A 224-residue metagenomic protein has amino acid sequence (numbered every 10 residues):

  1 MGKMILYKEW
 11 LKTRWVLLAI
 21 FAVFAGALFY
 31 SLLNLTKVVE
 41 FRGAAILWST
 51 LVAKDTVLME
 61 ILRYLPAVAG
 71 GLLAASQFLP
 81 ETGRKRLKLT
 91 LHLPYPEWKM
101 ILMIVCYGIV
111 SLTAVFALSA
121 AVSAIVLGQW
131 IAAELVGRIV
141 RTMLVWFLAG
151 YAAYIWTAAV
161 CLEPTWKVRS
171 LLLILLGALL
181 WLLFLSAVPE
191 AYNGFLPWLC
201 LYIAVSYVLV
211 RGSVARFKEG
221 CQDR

Functional and structural regions predicted by a protein language model:
M1-Y64, S76, P80-E81, L162 (+1 more regions): Hydrophobic alpha-helical transmembrane segments
I20, F24-A25, G83-L93, A133-V140: Short, charge-rich amphipathic segments
L28-L32, T36-K37, G43-G70, L102-W166: Secretory targeting signals
G71-A75: Hydrophobic, membrane-embedded alpha-helices of multi-pass small-molecule transporters
Q77-Y107: Helix-loop-helix units of permease transmembrane domains in multi-pass membrane transporters, especially ABC
P96-S123, F184-V205: Hydrophobic alpha-helical transmembrane segments of integral membrane proteins
